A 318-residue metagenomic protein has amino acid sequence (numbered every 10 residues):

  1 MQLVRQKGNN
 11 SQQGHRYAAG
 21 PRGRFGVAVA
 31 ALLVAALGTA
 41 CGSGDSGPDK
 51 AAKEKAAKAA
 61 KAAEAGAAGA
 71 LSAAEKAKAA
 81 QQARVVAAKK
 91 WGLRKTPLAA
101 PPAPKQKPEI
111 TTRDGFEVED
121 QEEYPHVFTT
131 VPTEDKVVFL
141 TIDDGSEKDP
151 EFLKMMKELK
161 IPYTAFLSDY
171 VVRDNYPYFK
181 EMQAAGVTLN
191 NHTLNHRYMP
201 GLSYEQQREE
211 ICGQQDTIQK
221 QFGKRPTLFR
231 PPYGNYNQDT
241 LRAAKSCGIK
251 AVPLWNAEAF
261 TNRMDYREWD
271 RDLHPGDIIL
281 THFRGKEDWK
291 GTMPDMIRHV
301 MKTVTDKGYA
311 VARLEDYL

Functional and structural regions predicted by a protein language model:
M1-S46: Secretory targeting and sorting signals
G26, A40-V127: N-terminal low-complexity, Pro/Thr-rich disordered segments that flank secretion/membrane-targeting signals
L98-N191, N195-Y198, T217: Active-site beta->alpha N-cap acidic-glycine motif
Y124-T133, R173, G291-L318: C-terminal domain-boundary segment and adjacent tail
V138-I142, Y163-L167, T188-N191, T227-P231 (+3 more regions): Structural recognition of the beta-strand scaffold that forms the well-ordered cores of secreted hydrolase catalytic
G145-K148, L167-N175, Y198-E205, R230-Y236 (+2 more regions): Acidic-and-aromatic substrate-binding clefts and catalytic sites of carbohydrate-active enzymes
K157, P162-T164, T188, Y204-N237 (+1 more regions): CE4/NodB-like, metal-dependent polysaccharide N-deacetylase domain that modifies extracellular/periplasmic N-acetylated
N235, T240-D272, R313-E315: His/Asp/Glu-enriched short active-site or ligand-binding loop at hydrolase and phosphoryl-transfer sites
